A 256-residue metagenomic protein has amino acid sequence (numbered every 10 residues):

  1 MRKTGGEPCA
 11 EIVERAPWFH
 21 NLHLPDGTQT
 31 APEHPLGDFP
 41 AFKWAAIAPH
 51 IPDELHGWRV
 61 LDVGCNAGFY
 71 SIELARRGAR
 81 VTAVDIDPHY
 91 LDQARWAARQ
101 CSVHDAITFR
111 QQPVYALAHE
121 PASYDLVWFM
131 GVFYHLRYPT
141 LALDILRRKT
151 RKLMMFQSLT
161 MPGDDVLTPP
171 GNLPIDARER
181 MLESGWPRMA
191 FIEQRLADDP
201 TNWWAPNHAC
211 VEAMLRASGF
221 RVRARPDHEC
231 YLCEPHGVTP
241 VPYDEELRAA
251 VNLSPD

Functional and structural regions predicted by a protein language model:
M1-T30: N-terminal, positively charged/glycine-rich alpha-helical extensions of SAM-dependent methyltransferases
T28-F39: Class I SAM-dependent methyltransferase Rossmann-like catalytic core, especially the SAM/SAH-binding loop
G37-H56: Conserved alpha-helix/loop element of class I SAM-dependent methyltransferases that forms part of the SAM/SAH-binding
W58-N66: Conserved class I S-adenosyl-L-methionine
G68-I72: Glycine-rich SAM-binding Motif I of class I
E73, R77-Q111: Class I SAM-dependent methyltransferase SAM/SAH-binding core
V114-A116, Y124, W128-F129, R137-P255: S-adenosyl-L-methionine-dependent methyltransferase catalytic module, highlighting the catalytic core
V132: Hydrophobic adenine-recognition pocket in adenosine-nucleotide-binding enzymes
